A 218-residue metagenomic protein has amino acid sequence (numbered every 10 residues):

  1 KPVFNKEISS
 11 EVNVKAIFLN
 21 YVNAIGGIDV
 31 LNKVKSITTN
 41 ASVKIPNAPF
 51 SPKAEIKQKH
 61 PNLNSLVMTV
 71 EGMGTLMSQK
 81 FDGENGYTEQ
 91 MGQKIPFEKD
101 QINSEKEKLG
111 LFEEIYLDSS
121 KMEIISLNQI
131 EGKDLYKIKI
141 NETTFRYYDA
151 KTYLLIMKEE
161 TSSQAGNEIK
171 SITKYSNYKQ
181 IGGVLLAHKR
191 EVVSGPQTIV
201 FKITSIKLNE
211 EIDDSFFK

Functional and structural regions predicted by a protein language model:
V3, S9, A16-G92, I124: N-terminal mature ectodomain segment of secretory-pathway/periplasmic proteins
S9-V12, D82-T144, S163-I169, F216-K218: Flexible, processing/modification-adjacent segments and terminal tails in exported/periplasmic/extracellular proteins
I25, V43, V70-G72, S126-N128 (+3 more regions): Short, well-ordered turn and helix-capping elements at secondary-structure junctions
N47, K59-H60, V70-G74, E131 (+3 more regions): A generic beta-sheet turn/junction motif
P49-K53, G74-S78, K94, F145 (+2 more regions): Short, mixed charged/polar active-site loops that provide acid/base catalysis or chelate metal/phosphate cofactors
K59, K80-F81, Q129, Y148 (+1 more regions): Generic beta-strand structural signal
P61-L66, Y87-Q90, K106-G110, Q180-G183 (+1 more regions): Short, surface-exposed linear segments at secondary-structure transitions and domain or protein termini
D134-K218: Gly/Pro-enriched, hydrophobic low-complexity segments that function as extracytoplasmic propeptides/linkers
